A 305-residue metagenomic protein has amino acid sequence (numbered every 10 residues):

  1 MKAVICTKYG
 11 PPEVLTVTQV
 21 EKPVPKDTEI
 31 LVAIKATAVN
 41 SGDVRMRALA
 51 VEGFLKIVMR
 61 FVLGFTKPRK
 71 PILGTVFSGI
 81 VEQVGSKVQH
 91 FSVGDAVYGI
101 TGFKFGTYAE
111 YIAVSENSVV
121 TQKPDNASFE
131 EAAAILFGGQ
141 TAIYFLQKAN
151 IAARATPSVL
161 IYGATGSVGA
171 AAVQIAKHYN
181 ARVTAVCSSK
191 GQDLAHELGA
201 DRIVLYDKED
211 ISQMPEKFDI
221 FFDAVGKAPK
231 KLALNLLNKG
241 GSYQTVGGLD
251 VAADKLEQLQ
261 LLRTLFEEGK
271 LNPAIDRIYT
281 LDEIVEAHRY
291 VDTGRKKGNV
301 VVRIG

Functional and structural regions predicted by a protein language model:
E21-A38, E52-F103: Glycine-rich beta-strand-centered segment in the early N-terminal region that forms part of a ligand/cofactor-binding
K26, S92-V93, S115, R154 (+1 more regions): Residue-level recognition of short, solvent-exposed, well-ordered loop/turn junctions that link secondary-structure
V93, A132-L205: Mid-domain Rossmann-like dinucleotide-binding core that forms the NAD(H)/NADP(H) cofactor-binding site
F103-E116: A structural motif shared across PLP-dependent enzymes of the aminotransferase-like
R202-D207, Y279-D282: Short acidic-hydrophobic, aromatic-tinged amphipathic segments that line or gate anion-handling sites
D207-K217: Short amphipathic alpha-helix with an adjacent loop that forms part of the alpha/beta core around
D219-A274, L281, R303-G305: Glycine-rich phosphate-binding loop and adjacent beta-alpha segment of Rossmann(oid) nucleotide-cofactor-binding
